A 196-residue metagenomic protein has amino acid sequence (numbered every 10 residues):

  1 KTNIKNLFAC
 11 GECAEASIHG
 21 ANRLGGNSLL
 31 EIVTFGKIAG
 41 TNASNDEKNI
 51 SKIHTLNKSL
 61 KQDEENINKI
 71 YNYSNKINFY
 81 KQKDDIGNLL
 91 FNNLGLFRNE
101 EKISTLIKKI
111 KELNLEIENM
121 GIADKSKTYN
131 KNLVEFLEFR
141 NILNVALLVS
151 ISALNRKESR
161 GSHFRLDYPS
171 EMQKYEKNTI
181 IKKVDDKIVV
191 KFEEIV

Functional and structural regions predicted by a protein language model:
K1-A9, C13-V196: Glycine- and aromatic-enriched mobile tails/lids
